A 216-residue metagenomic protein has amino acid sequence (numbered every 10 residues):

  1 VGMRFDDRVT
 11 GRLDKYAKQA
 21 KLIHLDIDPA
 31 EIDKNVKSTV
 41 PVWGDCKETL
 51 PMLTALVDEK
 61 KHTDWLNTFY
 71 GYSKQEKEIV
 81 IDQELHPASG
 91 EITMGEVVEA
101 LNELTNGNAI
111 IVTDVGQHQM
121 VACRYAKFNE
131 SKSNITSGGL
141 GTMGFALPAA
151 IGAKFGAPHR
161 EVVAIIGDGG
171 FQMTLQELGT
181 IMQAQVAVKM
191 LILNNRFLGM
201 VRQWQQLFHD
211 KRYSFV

Functional and structural regions predicted by a protein language model:
V1-F69: Glycine-rich, acidic loop regions that bind phosphate or pyrophosphate groups
G2-D6, G116-H118, G169, N195-R196: Short glycine-rich anion-binding loops that position phosphate/pyrophosphate groups of nucleotides and phosphorylated
R4, G90-G95, G170-M173: Active-site glycine- and acidic-residue-rich loops that bind and position anionic ligands or nucleotide-like cofactors
V9-L13, A100, E177-T180: A short acidic, amphipathic alpha-helical/loop segment
Y16, I32-W43, K47-L53, V121-V216: Thiamine diphosphate
H24, V112, I165-I166: Generic enzyme active-site microenvironment
S73-K154: Active-site diphosphate/adenylate-binding microenvironment
